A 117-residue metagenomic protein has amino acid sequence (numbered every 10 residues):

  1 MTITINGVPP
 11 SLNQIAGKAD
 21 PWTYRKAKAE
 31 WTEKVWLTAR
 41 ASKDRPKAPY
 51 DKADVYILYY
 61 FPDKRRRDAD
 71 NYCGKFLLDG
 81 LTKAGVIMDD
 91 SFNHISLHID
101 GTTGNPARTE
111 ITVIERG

Functional and structural regions predicted by a protein language model:
M1-G117: Catalytic phosphate/metal-binding cores of nucleic-acid and nucleotide-processing enzymes, i.e., regions that mediate
